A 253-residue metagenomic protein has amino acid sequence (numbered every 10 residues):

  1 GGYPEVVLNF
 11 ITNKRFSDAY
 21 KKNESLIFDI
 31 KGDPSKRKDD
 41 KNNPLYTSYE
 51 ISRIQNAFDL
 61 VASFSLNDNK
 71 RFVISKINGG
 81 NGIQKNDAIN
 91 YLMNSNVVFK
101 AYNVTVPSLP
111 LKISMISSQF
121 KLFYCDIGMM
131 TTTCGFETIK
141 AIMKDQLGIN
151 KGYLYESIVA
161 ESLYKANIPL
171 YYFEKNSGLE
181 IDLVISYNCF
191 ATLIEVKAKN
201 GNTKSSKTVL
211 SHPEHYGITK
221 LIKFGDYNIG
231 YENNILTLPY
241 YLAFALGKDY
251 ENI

Functional and structural regions predicted by a protein language model:
Y3, V7-I181, I185-N188: Accessory nucleic acid-recognition modules appended to NTPase machines
F123, Y171, I194, K220-F224 (+1 more regions): Hydrophobic/aromatic beta-strand patches that form the interior of the parallel beta-sheet core in alpha/beta enzyme
C134-E137, S205, N233-N234: Short conserved micro-motifs at the rims of enzyme active sites and ligand-binding pockets
T138, L210-H212: Short, solvent-exposed amphipathic alpha-helical segments in soluble enzyme and RNA/protein-processing domains
K175, Y216-I235: Nucleic-acid nuclease catalytic cores
A191-G201: Active-site ExK catalytic segment of metal-dependent nucleases
N200-L210: Active-site-adjacent loop/helix micro-motif of nuclease/hydrolase catalytic cores
Y227-I253: Domain-level recognition of nuclease-like catalytic cores that cleave nucleotide substrates
